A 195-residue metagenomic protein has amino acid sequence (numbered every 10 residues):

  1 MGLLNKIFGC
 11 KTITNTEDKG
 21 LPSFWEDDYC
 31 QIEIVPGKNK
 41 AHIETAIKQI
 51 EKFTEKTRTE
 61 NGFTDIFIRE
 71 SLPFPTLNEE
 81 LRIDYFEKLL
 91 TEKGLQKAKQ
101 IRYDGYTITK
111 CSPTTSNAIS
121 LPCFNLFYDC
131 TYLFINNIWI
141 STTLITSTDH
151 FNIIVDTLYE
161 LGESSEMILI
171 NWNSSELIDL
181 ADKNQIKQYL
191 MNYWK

Functional and structural regions predicted by a protein language model:
G2-K195: Acidic (Asp/Glu-rich) sequence patches and key acidic residues that form negatively charged surfaces used
